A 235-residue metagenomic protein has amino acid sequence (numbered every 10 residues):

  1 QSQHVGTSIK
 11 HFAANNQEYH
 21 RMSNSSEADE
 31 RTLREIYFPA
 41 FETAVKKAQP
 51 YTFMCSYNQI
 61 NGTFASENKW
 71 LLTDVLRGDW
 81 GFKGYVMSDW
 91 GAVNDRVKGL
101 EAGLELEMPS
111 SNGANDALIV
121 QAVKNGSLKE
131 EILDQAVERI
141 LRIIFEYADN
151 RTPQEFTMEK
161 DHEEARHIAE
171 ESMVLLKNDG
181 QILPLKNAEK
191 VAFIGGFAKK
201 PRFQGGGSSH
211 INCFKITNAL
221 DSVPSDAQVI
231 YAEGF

Functional and structural regions predicted by a protein language model:
Q1-F235: Glycoside hydrolase catalytic-domain context in secreted enzymes
